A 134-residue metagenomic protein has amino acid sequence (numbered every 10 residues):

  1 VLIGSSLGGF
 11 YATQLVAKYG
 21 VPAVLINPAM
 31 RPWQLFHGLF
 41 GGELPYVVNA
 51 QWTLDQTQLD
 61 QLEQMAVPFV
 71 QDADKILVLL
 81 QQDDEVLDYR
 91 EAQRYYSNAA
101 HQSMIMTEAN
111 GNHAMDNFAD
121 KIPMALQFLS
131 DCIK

Functional and structural regions predicted by a protein language model:
V1-I3, L25: Short, conserved beta-strand segments within well-ordered enzyme catalytic domains that often line or immediately flank
I3-G8, A12: Gly/Ala-rich beta-loop-alpha elbow adjacent to hydrolase catalytic centers
L15-Y19: Aromatic pocket-lining residues of Rossmann-like dinucleotide-binding sites
P22-I133: The alpha/beta-hydrolase serine catalytic core
